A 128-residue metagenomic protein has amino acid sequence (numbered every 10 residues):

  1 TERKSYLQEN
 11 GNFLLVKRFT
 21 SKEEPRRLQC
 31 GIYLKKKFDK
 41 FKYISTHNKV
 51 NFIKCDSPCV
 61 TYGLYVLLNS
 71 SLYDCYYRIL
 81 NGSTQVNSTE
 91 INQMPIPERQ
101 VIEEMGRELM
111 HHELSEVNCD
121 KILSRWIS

Functional and structural regions predicted by a protein language model:
T1-H111: Polybasic, glycine- and aromatic-enriched phosphate-binding surface used to engage nucleic acids
H111-H112, R125: A short structural micro-motif
C119-S128: Short amphipathic coiled-coil heptad-repeat segments
